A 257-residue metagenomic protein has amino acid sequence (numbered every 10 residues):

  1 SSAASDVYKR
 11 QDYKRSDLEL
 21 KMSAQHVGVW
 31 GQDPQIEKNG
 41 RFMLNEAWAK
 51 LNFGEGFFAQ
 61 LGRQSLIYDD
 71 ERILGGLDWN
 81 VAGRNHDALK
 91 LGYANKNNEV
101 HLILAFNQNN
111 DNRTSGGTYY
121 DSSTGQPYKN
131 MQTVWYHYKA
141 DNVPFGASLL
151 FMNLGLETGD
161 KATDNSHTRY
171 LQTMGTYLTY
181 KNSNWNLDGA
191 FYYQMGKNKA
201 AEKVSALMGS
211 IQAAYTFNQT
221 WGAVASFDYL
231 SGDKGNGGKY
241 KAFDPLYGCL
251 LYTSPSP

Functional and structural regions predicted by a protein language model:
S2-S5, D12-E55, A59, L66-N80 (+4 more regions): Surface-exposed loop and membrane-interface regions of Gram-negative outer-membrane beta-barrel proteins
A3-Y8, Y252-P257: Conserved small/polar residues in nucleotide/adenosyl-binding loops
R10-D12, K90: Predominantly transmembrane beta-strands of Gram-negative outer membrane beta-barrel pores used for transport
W48, W135, N153, Y247-L251: Generic secondary-structure transition motif, activating predominantly at the C-termini of alpha-helices
E55-A59, L77-N236: Signature for the C-terminal beta-barrel architecture of outer-membrane proteins
R63-L66, H86: Hydrophobic alpha-helical hairpins/lids featuring a short glycine-rich hinge
L66, L230, P257: Hydrophobic pocket-lining residues within nucleotide cofactor-binding pockets
K234-S254: C-terminal structural cap/anchor segments
